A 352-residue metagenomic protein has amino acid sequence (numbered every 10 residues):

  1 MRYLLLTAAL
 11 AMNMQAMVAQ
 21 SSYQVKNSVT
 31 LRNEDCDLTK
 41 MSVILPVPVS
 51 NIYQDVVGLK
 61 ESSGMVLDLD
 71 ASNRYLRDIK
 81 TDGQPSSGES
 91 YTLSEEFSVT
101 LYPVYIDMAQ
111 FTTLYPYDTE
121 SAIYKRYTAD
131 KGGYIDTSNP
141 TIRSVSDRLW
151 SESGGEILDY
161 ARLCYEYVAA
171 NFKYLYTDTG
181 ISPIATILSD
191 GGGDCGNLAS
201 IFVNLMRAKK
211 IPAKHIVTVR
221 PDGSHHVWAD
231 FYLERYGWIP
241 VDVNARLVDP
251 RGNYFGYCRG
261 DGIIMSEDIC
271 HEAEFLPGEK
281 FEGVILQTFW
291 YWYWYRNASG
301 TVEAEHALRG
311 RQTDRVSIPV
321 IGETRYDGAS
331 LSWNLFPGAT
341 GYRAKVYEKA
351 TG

Functional and structural regions predicted by a protein language model:
Y3-N13: Sec-dependent N-terminal signal peptides
M14-A19: Sec/Tat signal peptide C-region and signal peptidase I cleavage site
Q20-Y105: Intrinsically disordered, low-complexity N-terminal segments that are enriched in acidic
Y91, F97-D190, I201, G283-F289 (+1 more regions): Secondary-structure boundary elements
E152-Y236, D249-R251, Y257-R259: Active-site neighborhood of thiol-dependent amide/isopeptide-bond enzymes
G223-T313: Active-site rim recognition segments
T313-T340: Pro/Thr/Ser/Gly-rich low-complexity, intrinsically disordered linker/stalk tracts
R343-G352: Recognizes extended acidic, P/S/T-rich segments that occur within or adjacent to Ig-like beta-sandwich modules
